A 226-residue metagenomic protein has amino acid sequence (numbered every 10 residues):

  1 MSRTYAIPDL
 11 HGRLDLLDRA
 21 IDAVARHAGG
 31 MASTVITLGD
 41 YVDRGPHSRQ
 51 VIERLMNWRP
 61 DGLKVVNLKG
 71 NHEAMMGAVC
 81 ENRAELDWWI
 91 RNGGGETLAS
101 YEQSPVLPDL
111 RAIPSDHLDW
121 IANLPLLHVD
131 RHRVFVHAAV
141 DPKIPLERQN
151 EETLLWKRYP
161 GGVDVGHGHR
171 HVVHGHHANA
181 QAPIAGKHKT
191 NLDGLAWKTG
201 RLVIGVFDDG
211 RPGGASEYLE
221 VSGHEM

Functional and structural regions predicted by a protein language model:
M1, G30-S33, G62-K64, R131 (+1 more regions): A general structural motif
M1-R54: N-terminal active-site segment of His-dependent metallophosphoesterases
I7-P8, I36-G39, V66-N71, H171-H177 (+1 more regions): Active-site neighborhood of phospho(di)ester-bond hydrolases with catalytic His/Asp-centered motifs
H11-G12, D43, A74, V140 (+2 more regions): Short, glycine/acidic-enriched loop or turn micro-motifs at the edges of active sites
D15, G45-P46, M76-G77, K143 (+2 more regions): Conserved protein kinase catalytic core
R19-D22, Q50-E53, E81-A84, Q149-E151 (+2 more regions): Short, glycine/charged-enriched secondary-structure capping and boundary segments
M31, R44-P125, K157-D164: Active-site neighborhood of divalent metal-dependent phosphoester bond hydrolases
R91-R201, F207-E225: Acidic, His/Gly-enriched loop-helix segments that form or flank divalent-metal centers in metallo-dependent hydrolases
